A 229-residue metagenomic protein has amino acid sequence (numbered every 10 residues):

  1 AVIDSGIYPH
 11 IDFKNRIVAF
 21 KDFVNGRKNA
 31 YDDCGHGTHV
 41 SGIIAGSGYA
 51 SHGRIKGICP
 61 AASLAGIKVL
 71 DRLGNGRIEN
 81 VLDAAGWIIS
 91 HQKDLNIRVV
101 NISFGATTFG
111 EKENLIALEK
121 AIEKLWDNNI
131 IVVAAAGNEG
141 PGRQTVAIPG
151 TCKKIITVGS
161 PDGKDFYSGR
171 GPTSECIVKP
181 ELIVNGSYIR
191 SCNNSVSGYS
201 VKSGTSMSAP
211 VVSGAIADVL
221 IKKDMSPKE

Functional and structural regions predicted by a protein language model:
A1-A19, R27-E79, L95-R98, T151-K154 (+2 more regions): Subtilisin-like serine protease catalytic core
G6-P9, F23-V24, A50, L70-G74 (+6 more regions): Solvent-exposed loop/turn segments at secondary-structure junctions within structured extracellular/periplasmic domains
F23-N29, D165-S168, V196-V201: Short beta-alpha connecting loops at secondary-structure transitions that line or flank enzyme active sites
S41, A65-D71, V100, T145 (+1 more regions): Hydrolase catalytic cores
A45-Y49, G86-K93, E123-D127, S160 (+1 more regions): Sec-exported extracytoplasmic/periplasmic mature domains
A65, I131-V133, T157, I183 (+1 more regions): Structural detector of well-ordered beta-strand residues that form the stable sheet scaffold of enzyme domains
V69-C152, S174-I177, S195-A209: Substrate-binding/access-modulating region of protease and related hydrolase catalytic domains
I148-D162: Structural recognition of alpha->loop->beta junctions
